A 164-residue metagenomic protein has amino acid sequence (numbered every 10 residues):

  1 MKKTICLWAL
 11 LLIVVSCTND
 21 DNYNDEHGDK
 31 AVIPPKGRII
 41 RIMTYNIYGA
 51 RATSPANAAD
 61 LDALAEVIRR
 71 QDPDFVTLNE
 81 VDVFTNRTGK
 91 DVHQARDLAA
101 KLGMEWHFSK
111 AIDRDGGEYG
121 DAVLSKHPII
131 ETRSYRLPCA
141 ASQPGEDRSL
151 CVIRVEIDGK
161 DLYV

Functional and structural regions predicted by a protein language model:
M1-T4, N19: Positively charged n-region of N-terminal signal peptides that target proteins for export
T4-V14: Sec-dependent N-terminal signal peptides
L11, R70-D72, K126: Alpha-helix termination/capping residues and helix-transition junctions
C17-W106, I112-D121: N-terminal, active-site-proximal structural segment of metallo-dependent hydrolase catalytic domains
I39-A52, R133-Y135, V152, D161-V164: Active-site-proximal beta-strand elements of phosphoester/diester hydrolases
A100-K101, G117-T132, E156: Conserved beta strand-loop-helix elements of the APE1-like EEP
P128-L162: Active-site catalytic loop in hydrolytic enzyme cores
